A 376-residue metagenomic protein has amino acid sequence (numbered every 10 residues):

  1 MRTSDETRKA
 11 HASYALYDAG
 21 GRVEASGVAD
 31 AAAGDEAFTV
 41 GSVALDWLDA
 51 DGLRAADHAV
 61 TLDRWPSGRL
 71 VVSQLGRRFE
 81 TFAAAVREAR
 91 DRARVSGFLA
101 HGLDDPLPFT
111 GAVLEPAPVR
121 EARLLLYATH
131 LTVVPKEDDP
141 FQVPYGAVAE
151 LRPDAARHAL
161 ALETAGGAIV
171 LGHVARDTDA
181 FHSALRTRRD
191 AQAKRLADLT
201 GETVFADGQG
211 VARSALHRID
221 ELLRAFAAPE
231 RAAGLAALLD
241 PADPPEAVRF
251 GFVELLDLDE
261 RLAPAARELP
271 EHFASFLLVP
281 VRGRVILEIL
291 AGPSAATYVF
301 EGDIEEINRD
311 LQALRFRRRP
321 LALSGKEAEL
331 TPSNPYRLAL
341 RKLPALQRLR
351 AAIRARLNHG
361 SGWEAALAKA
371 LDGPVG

Functional and structural regions predicted by a protein language model:
M1-L16, D49-E115, G146-G376: Acidic, Ser/Thr- and proline-rich intrinsically disordered linker/docking segments of eukaryotic scaffolds
A12-R22, D35, D139: Low-complexity, Gly/Pro
G20-G21, V28, D35, D243-P245: N-terminal targeting and processing segments
R22-V28, G68-V71, E121, P140 (+1 more regions): Short, mixed charged/polar active-site loops that provide acid/base catalysis or chelate metal/phosphate cofactors
A25-A33, F38, V119-T132: Polybasic phosphoinositide-binding surfaces of eukaryotic membrane-targeting domains
A32-T39, V60, L131-T132, H158-L160 (+1 more regions): Hydrophobic residues embedded in beta-strands of well-ordered beta-sheets
D35-L45, T129-Q142: Short aromatic-glycine motifs in intrinsically disordered, low-complexity regions
R120-L126, P144-Y145, A149-P153: Internal, hydrophobic cores of structured domains that mediate oligomerization or house catalytic pockets within large
